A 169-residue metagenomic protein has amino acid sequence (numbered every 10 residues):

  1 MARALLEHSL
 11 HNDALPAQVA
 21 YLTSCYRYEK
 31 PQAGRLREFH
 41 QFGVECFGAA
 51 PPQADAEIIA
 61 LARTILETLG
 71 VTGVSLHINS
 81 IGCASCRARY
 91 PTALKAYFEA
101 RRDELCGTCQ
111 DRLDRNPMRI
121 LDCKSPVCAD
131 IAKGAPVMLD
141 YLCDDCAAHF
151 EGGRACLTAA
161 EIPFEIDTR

Functional and structural regions predicted by a protein language model:
M1-R169: TRNA-recognition modules of translation machinery and tRNA-sensing kinases, especially anticodon-binding
